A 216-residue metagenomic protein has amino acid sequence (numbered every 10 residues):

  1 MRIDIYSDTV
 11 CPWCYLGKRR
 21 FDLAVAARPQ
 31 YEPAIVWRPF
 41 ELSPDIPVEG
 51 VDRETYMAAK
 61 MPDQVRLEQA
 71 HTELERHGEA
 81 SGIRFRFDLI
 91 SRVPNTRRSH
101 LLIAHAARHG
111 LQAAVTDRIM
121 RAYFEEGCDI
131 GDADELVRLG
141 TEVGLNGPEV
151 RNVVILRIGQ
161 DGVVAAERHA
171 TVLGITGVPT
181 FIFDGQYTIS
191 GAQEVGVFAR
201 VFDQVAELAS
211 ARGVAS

Functional and structural regions predicted by a protein language model:
I3-Y6, L16-P33, W37, A104-S216: C-terminal cap of thioredoxin/glutaredoxin-like
D8, D88-I90, Q186: Short strand-loop junctions, especially beta-strand C-caps/beta-turns that link beta-sheets to coils or alpha-helices
C11-C14: Short cysteine clusters
K18-E126, L208, G213: Structural alpha/beta surface segment adjacent to cysteine/selenocysteine redox centers across thiol/disulfide enzymes
